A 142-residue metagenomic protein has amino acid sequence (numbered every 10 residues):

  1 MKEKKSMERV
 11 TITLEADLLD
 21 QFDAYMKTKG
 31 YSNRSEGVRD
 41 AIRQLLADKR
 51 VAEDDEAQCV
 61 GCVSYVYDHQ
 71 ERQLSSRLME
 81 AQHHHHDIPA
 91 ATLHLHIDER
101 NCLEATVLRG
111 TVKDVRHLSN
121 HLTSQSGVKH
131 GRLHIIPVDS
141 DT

Functional and structural regions predicted by a protein language model:
M1-T13: Short Lys/Arg-rich basic patches
K2-E3, A16-N33: Surface-exposed, Lys/Arg-rich phosphate-binding patches that contact polyanionic backbones
E3-K4, D54-Q58, H96-R100: Short, flexible turn/loop "capping" segments at secondary-structure junctions
T11, C62-V66, L103-V107: Short aromatic/hydrophobic contact patches that present stacked aromatics for nucleic-acid/ligand binding
N33-D54: Short, basic amphipathic alpha-helical segments that act as recognition/interaction helices in nucleic-acid-binding
A47-M79: Short, positively charged interaction helices/loops
S75-L133: Non-DNA-binding regulatory cores of transcription-related proteins, predominantly C-terminal effector-binding
L133-T142: C-terminal regulatory/oligomerization modules of transcriptional regulators
